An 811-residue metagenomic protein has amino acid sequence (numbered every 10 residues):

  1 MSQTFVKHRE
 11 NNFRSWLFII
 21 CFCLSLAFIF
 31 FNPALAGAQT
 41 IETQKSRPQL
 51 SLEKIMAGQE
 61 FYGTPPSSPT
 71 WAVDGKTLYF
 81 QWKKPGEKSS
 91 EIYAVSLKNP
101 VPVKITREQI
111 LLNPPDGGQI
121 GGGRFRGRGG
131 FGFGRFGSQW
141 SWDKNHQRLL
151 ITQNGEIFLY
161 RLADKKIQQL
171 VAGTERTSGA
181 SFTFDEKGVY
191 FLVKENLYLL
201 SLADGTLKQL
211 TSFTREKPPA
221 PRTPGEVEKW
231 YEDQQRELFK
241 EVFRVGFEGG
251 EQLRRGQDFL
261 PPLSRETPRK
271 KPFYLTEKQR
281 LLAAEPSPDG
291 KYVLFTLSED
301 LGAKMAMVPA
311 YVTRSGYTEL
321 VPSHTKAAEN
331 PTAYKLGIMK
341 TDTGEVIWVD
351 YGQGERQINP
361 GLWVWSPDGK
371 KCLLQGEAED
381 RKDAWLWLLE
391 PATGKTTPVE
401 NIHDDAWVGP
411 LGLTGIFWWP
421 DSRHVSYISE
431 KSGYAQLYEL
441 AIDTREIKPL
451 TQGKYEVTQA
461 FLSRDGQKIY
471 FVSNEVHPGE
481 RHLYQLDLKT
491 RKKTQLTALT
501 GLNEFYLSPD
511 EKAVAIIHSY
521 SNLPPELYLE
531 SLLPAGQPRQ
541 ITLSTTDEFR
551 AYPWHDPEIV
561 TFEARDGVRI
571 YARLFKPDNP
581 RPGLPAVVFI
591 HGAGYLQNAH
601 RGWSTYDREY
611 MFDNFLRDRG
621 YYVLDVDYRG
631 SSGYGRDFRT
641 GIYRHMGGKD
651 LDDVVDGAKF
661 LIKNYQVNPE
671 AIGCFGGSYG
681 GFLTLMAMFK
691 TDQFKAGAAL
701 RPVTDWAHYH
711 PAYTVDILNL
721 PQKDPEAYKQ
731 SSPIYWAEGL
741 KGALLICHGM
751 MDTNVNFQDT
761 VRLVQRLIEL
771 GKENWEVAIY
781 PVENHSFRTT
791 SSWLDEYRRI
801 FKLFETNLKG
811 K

Functional and structural regions predicted by a protein language model:
M1-S15: N-terminal secretory signal peptides that target proteins for export/translocation
F5-V6, Q153, V193, G433 (+2 more regions): Residues at helix C-cap/C′ positions in short coil/turn segments immediately following an alpha-helix
R9, E379, E563: His-enriched metal-coordination microenvironments in redox/metal-binding proteins
R14-F22: Sec-dependent signal peptide recognition, specifically the positively charged N-region followed immediately by
F22-S25, F30, A36-E504, K512-A513 (+3 more regions): Beta-propeller folds
Q375, L502-K811: Serine-hydrolase catalytic core recognition
